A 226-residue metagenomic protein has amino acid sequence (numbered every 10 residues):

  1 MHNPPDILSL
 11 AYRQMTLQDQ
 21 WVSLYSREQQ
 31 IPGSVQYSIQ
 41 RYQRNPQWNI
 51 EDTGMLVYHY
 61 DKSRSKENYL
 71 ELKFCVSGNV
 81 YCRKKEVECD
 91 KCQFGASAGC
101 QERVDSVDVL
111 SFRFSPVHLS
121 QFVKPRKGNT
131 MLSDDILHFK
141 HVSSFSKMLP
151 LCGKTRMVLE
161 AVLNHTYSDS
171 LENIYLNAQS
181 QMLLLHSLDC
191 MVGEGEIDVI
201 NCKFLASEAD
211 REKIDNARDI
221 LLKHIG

Functional and structural regions predicted by a protein language model:
M1-N68, K73: N-terminal low-complexity or simple alpha-helical regulatory segments that function as activation/interaction modules
H2-W21, V80-I225: Alpha-helical bundle regulatory/interaction domains
